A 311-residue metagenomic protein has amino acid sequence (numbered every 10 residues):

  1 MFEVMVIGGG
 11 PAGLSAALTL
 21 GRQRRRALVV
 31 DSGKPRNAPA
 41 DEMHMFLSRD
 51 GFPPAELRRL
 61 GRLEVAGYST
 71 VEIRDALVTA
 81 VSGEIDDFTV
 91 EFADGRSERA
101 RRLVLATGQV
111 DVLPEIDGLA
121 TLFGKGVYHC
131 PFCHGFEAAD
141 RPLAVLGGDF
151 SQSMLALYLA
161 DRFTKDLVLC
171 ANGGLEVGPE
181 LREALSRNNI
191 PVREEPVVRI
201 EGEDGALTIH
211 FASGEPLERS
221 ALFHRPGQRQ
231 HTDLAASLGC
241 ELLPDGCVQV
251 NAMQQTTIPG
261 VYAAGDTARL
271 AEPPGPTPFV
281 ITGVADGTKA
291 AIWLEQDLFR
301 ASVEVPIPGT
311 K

Functional and structural regions predicted by a protein language model:
M1-V4, E72-R141, V248-T257: FAD-binding core/adjacent interface of flavoenzyme oxidoreductases
F2-R59, P142, S151-L175: Beta1-alpha1 glycine-rich phosphate/pyrophosphate-binding loop at the start of Rossmann-like nucleotide-binding domains
G8, A106-G108, L113-E115, L146 (+3 more regions): Short, well-ordered coil/turn residues at beta-beta hairpins and beta-strand->alpha-helix junctions within
A17-L18, L155, A264-K311: A conserved FAD-binding loop/helix module that cradles the flavin
M45-S48, A144-L146, L185-N188: Short, hinge-like loop/turn segments at secondary-structure boundaries
R59-F92, S97-A100, F163-Q249, F299-T310: A Rossmann-like FAD-binding core segment of flavoenzymes
T121-E137, G227-I281, W293-Q296: FAD-site-proximal beta/loop scaffold in flavoenzymes
K125-F132, V145-L157: Active-site glycine-rich loop that binds ribose-phosphate moieties when present
